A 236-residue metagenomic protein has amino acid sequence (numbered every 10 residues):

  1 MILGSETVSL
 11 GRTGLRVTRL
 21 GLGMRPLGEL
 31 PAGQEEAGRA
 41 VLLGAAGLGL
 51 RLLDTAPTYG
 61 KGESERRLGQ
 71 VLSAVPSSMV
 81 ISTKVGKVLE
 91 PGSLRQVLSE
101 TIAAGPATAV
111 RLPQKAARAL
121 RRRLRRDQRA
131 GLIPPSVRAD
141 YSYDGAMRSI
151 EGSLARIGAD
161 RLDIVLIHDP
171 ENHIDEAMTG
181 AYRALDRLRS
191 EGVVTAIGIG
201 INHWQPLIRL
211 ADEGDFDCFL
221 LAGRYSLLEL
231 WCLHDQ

Functional and structural regions predicted by a protein language model:
M1-A107, R111-P113, R224: N-terminal binding-site loop/beta-alpha segment at the start of enzyme catalytic domains that lines or forms
I2-T7, A37, L43, T58-K61 (+3 more regions): Beta/alpha (TIM)-barrel catalytic core signal, keyed to glycine-rich beta->alpha loops juxtaposed to Asp/Glu that bind
G21, R51-D54, D163-L166, G198 (+1 more regions): Conserved beta-strand positions in the central sheet of alpha/beta enzyme cores
R25-E36, L132-M147: Active-site mouth loops of central-metabolism enzymes
V41, D144-L154: Short, well-ordered amphipathic alpha-helical segments that serve as non-catalytic structural scaffolds within diverse
L50, A159-L162, V194, F216: A structural motif
V88-D144: Acidic/polar short surface loop at catalytic or gating sites that assists cofactor/ion binding and chemistry
L154-H173: Active-site groove signature of glycoside hydrolases
